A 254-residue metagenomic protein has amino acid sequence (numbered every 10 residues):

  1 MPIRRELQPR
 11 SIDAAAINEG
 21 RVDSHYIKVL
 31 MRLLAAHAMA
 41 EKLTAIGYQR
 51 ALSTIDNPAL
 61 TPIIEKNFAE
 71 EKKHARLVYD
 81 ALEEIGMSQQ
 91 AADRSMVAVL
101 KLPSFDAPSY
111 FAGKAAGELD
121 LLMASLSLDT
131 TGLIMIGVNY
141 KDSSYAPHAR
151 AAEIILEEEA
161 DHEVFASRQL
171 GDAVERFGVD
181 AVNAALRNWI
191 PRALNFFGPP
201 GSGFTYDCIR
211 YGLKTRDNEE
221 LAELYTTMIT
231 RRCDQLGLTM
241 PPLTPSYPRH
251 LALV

Functional and structural regions predicted by a protein language model:
M1-V254: Non-heme di-metal
